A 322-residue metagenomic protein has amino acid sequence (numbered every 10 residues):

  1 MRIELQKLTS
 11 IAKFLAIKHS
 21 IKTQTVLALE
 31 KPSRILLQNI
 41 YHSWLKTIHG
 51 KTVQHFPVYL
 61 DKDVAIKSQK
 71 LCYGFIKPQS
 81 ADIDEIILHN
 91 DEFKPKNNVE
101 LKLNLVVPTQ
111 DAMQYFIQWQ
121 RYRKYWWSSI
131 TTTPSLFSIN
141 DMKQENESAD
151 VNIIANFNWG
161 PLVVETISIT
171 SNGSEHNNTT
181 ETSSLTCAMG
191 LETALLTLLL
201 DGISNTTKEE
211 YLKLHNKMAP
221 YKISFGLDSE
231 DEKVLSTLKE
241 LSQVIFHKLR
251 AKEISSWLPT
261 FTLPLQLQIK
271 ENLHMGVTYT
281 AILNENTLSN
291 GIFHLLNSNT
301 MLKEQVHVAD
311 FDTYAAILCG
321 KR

Functional and structural regions predicted by a protein language model:
R2-L263, E285-R322: TRNA-recognition modules of translation machinery and tRNA-sensing kinases, especially anticodon-binding
R250, L273-H274: Retroviral integrase
L267-I269: Short acidic active-site motifs
